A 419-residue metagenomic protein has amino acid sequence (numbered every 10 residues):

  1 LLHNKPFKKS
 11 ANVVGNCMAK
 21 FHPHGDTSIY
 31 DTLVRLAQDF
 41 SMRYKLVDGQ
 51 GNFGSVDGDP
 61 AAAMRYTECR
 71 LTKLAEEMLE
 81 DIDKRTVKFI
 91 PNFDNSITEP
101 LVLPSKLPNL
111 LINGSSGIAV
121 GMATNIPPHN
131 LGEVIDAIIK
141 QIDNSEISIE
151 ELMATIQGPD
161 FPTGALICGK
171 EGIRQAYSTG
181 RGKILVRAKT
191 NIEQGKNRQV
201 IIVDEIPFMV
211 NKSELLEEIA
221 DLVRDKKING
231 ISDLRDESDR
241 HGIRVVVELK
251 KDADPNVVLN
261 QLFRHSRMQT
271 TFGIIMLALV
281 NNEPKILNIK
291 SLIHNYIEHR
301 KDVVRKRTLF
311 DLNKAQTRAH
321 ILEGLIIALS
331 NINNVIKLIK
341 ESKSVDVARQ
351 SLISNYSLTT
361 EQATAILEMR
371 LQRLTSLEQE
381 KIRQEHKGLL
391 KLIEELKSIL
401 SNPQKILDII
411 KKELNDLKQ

Functional and structural regions predicted by a protein language model:
L1-K183, R244-V246: Catalytic phosphate-handling regions of large nucleic-acid enzymes and associated NTPases
S116, M122-Q419: C-terminal interaction appendages of subunits in large macromolecular complexes
